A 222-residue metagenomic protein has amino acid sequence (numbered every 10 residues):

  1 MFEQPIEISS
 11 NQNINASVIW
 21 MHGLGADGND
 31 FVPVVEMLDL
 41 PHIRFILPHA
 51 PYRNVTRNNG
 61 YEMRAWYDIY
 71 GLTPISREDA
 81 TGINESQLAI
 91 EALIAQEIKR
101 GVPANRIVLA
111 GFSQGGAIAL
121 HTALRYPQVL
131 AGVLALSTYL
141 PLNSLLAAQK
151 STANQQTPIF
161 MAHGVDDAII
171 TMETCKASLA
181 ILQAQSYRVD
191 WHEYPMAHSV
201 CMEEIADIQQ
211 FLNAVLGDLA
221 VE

Functional and structural regions predicted by a protein language model:
F2-V108: Serine-hydrolase catalytic machinery in alpha/beta-hydrolase-like enzymes
H49, A110, L136-S137, A162 (+1 more regions): Alpha/beta-hydrolase-fold catalytic nucleophile elbow
R53-N58, L140-L145, I169: A short beta-to-alpha transition loop/helix N-cap that caps and shapes the active-site region
I98, N105-N154: Primarily recognizes the serine-hydrolase "nucleophile elbow" in alpha/beta-hydrolase and SGNH/GDSL folds
N154-I159, Q185-Y187: Short, proline-enriched alpha-helix->beta-strand connector loops that line the catalytic pocket of alpha/beta-hydrolase
F160-H163, D167: Short beta-strand/loop motif that positions the catalytic acidic residue of the alpha/beta-hydrolase fold
E173-E222: C-terminal catalytic histidine-bearing segment of alpha/beta-hydrolase fold enzymes
